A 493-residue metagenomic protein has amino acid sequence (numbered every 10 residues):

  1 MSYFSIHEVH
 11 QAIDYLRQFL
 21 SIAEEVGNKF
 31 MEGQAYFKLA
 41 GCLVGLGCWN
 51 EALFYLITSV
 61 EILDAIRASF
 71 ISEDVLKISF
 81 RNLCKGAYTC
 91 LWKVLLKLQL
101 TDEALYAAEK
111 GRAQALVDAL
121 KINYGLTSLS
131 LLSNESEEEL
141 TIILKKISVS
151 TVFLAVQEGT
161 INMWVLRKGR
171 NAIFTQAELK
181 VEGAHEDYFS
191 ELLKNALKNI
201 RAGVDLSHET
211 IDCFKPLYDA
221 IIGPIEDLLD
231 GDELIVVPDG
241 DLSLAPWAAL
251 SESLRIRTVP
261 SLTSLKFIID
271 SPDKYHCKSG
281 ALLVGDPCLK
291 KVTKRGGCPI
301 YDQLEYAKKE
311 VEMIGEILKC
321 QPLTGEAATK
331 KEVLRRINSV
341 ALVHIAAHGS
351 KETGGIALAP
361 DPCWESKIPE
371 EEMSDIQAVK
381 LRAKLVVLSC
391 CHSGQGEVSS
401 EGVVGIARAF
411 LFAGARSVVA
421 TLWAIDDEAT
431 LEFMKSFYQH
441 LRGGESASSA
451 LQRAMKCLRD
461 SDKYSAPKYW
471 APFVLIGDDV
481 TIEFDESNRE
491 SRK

Functional and structural regions predicted by a protein language model:
M1-K215, D219, L229, E233-A248 (+2 more regions): Alpha-helical solenoid repeat scaffolds used for protein-protein interaction
E135-E182, D187-K194, D212-K493: Catalytic cores of enzymes
